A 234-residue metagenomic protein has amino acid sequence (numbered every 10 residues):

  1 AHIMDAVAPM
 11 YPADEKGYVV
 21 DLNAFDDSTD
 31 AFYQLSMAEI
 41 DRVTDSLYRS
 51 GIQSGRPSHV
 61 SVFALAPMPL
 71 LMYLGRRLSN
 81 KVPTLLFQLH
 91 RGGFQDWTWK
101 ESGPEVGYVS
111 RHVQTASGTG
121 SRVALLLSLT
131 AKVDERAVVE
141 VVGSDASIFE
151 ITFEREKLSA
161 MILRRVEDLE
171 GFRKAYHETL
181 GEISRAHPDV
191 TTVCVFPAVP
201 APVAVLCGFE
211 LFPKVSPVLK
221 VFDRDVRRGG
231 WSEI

Functional and structural regions predicted by a protein language model:
A1-I234: Long, low-complexity, Lys/Arg-enriched
